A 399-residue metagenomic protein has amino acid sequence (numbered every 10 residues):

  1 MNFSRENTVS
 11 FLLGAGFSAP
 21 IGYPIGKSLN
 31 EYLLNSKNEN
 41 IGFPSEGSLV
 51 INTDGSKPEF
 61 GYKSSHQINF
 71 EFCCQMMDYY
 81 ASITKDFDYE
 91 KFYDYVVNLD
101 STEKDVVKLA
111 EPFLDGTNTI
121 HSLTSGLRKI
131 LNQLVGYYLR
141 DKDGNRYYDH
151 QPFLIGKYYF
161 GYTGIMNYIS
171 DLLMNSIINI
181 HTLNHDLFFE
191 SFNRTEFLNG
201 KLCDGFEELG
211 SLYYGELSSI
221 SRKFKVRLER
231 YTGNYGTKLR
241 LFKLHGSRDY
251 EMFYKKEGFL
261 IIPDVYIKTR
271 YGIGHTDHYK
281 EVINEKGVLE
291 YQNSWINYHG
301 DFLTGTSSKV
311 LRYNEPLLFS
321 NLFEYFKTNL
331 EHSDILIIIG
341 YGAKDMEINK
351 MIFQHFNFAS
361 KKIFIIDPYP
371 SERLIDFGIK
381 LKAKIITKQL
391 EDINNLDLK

Functional and structural regions predicted by a protein language model:
M1, L154-F160, S211-S218: Short coil-to-helix leader/linker segments, especially the first N-terminal amphipathic alpha-helix with its helix
M1-I21, G26-S36, I41-F43, G47-S64 (+4 more regions): SIR2/sirtuin-family catalytic core signature
F17, I21, H150-K157, L173-H181 (+3 more regions): Conserved aromatic-histidine-acidic binding/catalytic patches
G22-L29, N40-F43, S65-N69, L123 (+4 more regions): Phosphate/oxyanion-binding active-site loops and adjacent basic polyanion-contact surfaces
N52-N132, I165-D301: Extended, H/D-rich, highly charged conserved domains that either
Y138-F160, Q292-S333, Y341: Alpha/beta-hydrolase fold catalytic core
G161-M174, Y325, M351-H355: Catalytic-core regions built around general acid/base machinery
